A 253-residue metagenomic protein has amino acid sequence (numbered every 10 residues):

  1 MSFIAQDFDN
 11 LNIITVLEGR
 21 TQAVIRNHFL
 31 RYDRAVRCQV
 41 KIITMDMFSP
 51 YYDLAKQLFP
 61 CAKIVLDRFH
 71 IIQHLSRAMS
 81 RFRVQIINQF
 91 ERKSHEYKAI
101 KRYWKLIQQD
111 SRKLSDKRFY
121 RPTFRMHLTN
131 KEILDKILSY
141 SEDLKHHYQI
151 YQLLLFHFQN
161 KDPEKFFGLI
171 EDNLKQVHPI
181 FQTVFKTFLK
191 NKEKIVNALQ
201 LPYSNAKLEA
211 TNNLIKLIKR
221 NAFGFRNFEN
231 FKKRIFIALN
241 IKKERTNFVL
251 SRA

Functional and structural regions predicted by a protein language model:
M1-I42, S49-L54: RNase H-like nuclease fold core
D9, I14-G19, F156-Q159, L174-Q176 (+1 more regions): Acidic, glycine-enriched active-site microenvironments
G19-R26, R37, M45-S49, V65 (+6 more regions): Conserved structured core elements
D46-S49, K56-K101, E209: Conserved beta-strand -> loop -> alpha-helix junction used to position metal-binding or nucleic-acid-contacting
I100-V177: Helix-loop elements that line ligand-binding/catalytic pockets
E171-A253: Basic, amphipathic alpha-helical segments enriched in Lys/Arg and hydrophobic/aromatic residues
